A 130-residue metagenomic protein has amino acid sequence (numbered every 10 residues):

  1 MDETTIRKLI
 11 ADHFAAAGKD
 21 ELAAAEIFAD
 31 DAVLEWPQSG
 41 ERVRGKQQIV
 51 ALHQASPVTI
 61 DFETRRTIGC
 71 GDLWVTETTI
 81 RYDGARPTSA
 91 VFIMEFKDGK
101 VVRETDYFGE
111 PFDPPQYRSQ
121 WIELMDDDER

Functional and structural regions predicted by a protein language model:
M1-E26, D30, P115, W121-R130: Short, low-complexity N-terminal intrinsically disordered segments enriched in polar/charged residues
D2, V50-R130: A beta-strand edge to alpha-helix "cap/lid" segment located at domain peripheries
I6-I10, K46, P87: A structural signal for well-ordered alpha-helical scaffolds and beta->alpha junctions
I10-D12, L22-A25, R42, L73-V75 (+2 more regions): Generic alpha-helical hydrophobic packing signal
I10-H13, A17, F28, I49 (+2 more regions): Hydrophobic alpha-helical core bundles mediating ligand binding, dimerization, or RNAP-core interactions
E21-D72: A solvent-exposed, acidic/Ser-Thr-rich amphipathic alpha-helical stretch
